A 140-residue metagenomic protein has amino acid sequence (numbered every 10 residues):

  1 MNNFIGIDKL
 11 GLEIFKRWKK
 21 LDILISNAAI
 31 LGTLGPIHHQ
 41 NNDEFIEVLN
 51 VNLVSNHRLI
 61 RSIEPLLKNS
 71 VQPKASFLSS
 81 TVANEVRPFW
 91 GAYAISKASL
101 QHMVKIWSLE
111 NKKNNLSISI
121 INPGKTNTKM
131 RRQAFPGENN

Functional and structural regions predicted by a protein language model:
M1-I5: Rossmann-fold cofactor-recognition segment
R17-W18, L31, G35, S62-V71: A short helix-coil junction within the Rossmann-fold of NAD(P)-dependent oxidoreductases
A29-I30, K68, Q72-S99, V104-K113 (+1 more regions): Catalytic loop of short-chain dehydrogenase/reductase
G35-I37, N41-L49: Substrate-binding pocket helix/loop in short-chain dehydrogenase/reductase
Q40, V86-W90, R131: Active-site "substrate specificity/gating" loop of NAD(P)-dependent dehydrogenases, especially the short-chain
I60-R61, K105: A short, exposed helix-loop element centered on a Lys and neighboring polar residues
P123-Q133: Short, flexible catalytic-loop segment of classical short-chain dehydrogenase/reductase
